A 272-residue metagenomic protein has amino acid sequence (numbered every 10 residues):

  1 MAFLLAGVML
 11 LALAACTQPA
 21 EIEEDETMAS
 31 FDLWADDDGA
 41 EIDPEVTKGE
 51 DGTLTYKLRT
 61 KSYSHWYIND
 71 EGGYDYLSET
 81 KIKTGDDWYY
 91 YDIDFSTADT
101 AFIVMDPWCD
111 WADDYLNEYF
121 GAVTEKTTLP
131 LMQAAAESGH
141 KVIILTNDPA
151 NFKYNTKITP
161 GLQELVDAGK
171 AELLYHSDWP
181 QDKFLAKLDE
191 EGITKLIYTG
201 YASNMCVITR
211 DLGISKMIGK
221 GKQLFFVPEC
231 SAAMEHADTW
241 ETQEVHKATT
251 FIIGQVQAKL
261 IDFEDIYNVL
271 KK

Functional and structural regions predicted by a protein language model:
M1-A6: Sec-dependent signal peptide recognition, specifically the positively charged N-region followed immediately by
A12-A15: C-terminal motif of bacterial Sec signal peptides marking the signal peptidase cleavage site
T17-M28: Short, low-complexity, disordered segments immediately C-terminal to signal peptides in bacterial exported proteins
M28-A101, E118-Y119, L129-Q133, E137-S138 (+1 more regions): Active-site-adjacent betaalpha module
I103-N117: Acidic/histidine-rich, surface-exposed loop or edge segments in extracytoplasmic proteins
M105, K141-N147: Short beta-strand segments at enzyme active-site cores
